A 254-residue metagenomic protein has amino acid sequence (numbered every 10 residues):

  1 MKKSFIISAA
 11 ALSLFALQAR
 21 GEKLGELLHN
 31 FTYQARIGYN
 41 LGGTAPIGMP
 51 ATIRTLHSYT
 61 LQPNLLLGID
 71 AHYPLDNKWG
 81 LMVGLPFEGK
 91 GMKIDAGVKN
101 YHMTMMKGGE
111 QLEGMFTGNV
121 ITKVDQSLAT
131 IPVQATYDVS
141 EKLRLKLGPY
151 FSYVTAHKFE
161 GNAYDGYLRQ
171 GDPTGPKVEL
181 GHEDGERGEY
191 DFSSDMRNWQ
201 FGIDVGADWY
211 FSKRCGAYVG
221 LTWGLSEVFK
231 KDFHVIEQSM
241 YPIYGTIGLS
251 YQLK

Functional and structural regions predicted by a protein language model:
L17-Q34, N77-K78, N100, Y164 (+3 more regions): Outer-membrane beta-barrel biogenesis signature
L28, P74-D76, S140, S212-R214 (+1 more regions): Outer-membrane beta-barrel channels and translocator barrels
F31-Y33, P63-I69, A129-V133, F201-V205 (+1 more regions): Hydrophobic, lipid-facing positions within transmembrane beta-strands of outer-membrane proteins
A35-L41, V83-G89, L147-Y153, V219-W223 (+1 more regions): Transmembrane beta-barrel strands of outer-membrane/channel proteins
G43-Q62, K90-S127, V154-Q200, S226-Y244: Extracellular/periplasm-exposed beta-strand and loop segments of Gram-negative cell-envelope proteins, dominated by
A71-Y73, Y137, Y153, W209-F211 (+2 more regions): Residue-level signature of outer-membrane beta-barrel architecture
K78-L81, K142-L145, K213-V219: Repeated loop/turn-to-beta-strand initiation elements of outer-membrane beta-barrel proteins
W209-Y210, Y241-K254: Outer-membrane beta-barrel "beta-signal"
